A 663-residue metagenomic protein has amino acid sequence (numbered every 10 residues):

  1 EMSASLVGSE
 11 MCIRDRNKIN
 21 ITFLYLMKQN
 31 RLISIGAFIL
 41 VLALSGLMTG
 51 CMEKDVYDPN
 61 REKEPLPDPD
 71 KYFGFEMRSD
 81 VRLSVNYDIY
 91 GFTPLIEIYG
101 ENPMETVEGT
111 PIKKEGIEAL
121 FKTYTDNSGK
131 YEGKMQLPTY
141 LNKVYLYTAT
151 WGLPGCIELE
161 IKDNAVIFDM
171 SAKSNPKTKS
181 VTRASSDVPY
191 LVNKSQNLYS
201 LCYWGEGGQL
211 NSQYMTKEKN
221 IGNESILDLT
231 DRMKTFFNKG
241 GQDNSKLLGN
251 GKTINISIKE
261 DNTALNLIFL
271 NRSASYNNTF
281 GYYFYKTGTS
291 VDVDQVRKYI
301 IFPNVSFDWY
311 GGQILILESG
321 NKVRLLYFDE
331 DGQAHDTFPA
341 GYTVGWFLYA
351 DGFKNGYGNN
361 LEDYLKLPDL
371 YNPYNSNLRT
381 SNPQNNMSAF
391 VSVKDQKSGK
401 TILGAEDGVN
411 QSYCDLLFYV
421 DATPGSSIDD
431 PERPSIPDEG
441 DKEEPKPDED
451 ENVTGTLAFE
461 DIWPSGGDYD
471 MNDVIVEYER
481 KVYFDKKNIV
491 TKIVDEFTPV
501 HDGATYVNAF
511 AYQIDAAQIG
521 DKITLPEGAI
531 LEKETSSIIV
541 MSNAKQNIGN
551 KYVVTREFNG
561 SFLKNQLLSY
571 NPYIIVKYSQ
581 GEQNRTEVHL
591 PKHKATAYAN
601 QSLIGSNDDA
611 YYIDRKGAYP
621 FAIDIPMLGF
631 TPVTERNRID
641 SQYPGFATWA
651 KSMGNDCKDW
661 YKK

Functional and structural regions predicted by a protein language model:
E1-D15: Single conserved hydrophobic/aromatic residue that forms the stacking wall/gate of nucleotide- or nucleobase-binding
L6, L42-S45: Processing junctions and N-termini across compartments
M11, I19, Q29-N30: Intrinsic disorder/low-complexity segments enriched in polar/small residues
N17-N20, Y25: Intrinsic-disorder-associated, low-complexity terminal segments enriched in Asp/Asn/His/Tyr and depleted of Lys/Arg
L26-A37: Bacterial N-terminal signal peptides that target proteins for export
A37-V41, Y349: Outer/extracellular conduits and scaffolds centered on Gram-negative outer-membrane beta-barrels
G46-G50: C-terminal motif of bacterial Sec signal peptides marking the signal peptidase cleavage site
C51-K663: Extracellular distal adhesion/interaction modules in secreted or cell-surface proteins
